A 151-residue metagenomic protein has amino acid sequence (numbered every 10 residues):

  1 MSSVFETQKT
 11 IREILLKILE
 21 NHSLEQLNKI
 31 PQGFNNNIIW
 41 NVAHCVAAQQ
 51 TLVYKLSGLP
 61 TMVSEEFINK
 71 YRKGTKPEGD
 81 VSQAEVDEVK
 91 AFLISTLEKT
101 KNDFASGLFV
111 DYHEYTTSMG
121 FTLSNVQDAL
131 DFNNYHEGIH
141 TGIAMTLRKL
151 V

Functional and structural regions predicted by a protein language model:
M1-S2: N-terminal leader segment of winged-helix/HTH proteins
F5-K9, L16, Q26-K73, E114-V151: Short, contiguous alpha-helical
Q8, R12-L15, L19, L93 (+1 more regions): Hydrophobic alpha-helical core bundles mediating ligand binding, dimerization, or RNAP-core interactions
N21, N41-H44, D103: Conserved catalytic core of Hanks-type protein kinase domains
G74-Y112, D128-N133: Acidic/histidine-rich alpha-helical segments that form the ligand environment of transition-metal centers
